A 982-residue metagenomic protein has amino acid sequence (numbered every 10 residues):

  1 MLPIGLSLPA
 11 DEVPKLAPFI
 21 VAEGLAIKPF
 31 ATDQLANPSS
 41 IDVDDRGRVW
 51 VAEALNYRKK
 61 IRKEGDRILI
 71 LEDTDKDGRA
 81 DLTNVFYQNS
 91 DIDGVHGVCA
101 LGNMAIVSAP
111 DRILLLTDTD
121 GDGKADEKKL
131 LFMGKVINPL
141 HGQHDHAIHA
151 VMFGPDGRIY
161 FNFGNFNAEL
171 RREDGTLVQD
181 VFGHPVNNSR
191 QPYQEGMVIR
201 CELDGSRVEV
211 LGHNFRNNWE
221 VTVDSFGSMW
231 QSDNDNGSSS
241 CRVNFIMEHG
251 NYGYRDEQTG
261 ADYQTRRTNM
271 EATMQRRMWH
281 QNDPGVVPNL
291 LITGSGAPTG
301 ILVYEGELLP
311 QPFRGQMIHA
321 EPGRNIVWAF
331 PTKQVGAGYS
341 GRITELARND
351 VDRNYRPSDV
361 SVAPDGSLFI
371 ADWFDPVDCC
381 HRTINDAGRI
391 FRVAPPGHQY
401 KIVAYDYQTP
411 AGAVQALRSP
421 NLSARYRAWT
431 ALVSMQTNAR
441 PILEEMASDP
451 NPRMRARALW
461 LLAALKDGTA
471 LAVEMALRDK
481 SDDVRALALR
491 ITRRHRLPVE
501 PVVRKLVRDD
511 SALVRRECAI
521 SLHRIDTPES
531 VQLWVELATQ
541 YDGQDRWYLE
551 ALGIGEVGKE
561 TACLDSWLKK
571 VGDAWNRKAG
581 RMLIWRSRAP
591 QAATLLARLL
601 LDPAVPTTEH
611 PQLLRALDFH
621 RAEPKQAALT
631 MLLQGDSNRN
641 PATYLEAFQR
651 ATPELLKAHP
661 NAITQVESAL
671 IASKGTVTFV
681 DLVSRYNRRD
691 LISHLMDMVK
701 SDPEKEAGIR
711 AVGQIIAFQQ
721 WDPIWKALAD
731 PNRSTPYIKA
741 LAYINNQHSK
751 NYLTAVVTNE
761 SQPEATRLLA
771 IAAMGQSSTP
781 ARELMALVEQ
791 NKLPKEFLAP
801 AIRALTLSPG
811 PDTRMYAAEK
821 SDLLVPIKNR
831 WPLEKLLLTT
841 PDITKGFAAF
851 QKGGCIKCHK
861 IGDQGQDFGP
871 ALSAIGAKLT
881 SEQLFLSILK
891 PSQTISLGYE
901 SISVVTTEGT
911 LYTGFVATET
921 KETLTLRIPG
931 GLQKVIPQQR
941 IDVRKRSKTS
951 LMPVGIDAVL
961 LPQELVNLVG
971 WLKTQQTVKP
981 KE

Functional and structural regions predicted by a protein language model:
G5-G412, V433-S434, I861-Q864, Q939 (+3 more regions): Beta-propeller domains with acidic blade repeats across secreted/periplasmic ectodomains and cytosolic WD/CNH propellers
F30, N103-A105, R112, I159 (+9 more regions): C-terminal capping alpha-helices of c-type cytochrome domains
V327-F330, R425, A431, A439 (+3 more regions): Beta-strand-rich binding/interaction modules
A371, D386, V393-A849, F868 (+4 more regions): Long, ordered, helix-rich scaffold segments
F374, I525, A765, S777-M785 (+2 more regions): C-terminal structured "cap/appendage" subdomains that terminate the fold
R382, L838, F847, S903-T907 (+2 more regions): Replace "in large, NTP-powered and nucleic-acid-processing enzymes" with "in large, NTP-powered factors and other
R389, L461, A848-D863, A871-A874 (+6 more regions): C-type cytochrome heme c attachment motif
T894-G898: Active-site phosphate-binding and catalytic loops of NTP-dependent enzymes
